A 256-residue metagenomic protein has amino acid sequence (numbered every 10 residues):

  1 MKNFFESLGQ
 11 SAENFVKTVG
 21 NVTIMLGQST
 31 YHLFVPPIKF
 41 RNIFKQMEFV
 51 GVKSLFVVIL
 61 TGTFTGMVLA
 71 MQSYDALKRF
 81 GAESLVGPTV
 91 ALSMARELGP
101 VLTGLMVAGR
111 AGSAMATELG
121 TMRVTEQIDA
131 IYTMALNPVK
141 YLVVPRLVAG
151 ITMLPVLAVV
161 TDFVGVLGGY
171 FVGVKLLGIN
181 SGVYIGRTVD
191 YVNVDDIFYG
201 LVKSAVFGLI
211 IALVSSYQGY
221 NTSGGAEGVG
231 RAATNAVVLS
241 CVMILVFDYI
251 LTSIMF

Functional and structural regions predicted by a protein language model:
M1-R41, G219, S223: Short, membrane-interfacial amphipathic segments enriched in basic
V35-I59: Membrane-interface helix starts
V50-L102, M106: Active-site cofactor/substrate anionic-group-binding motifs, chiefly glycine- and Lys/Arg-rich phosphate-binding loops
G51, L55, I59, L98 (+4 more regions): Selective transmembrane-helix segments that form parts of the transport pathway or gating/packing helices in multipass
T61-F64, V144-G173, V206, V214 (+2 more regions): Hydrophobic alpha-helical transmembrane segments that constitute the membrane-spanning cores of multi-pass membrane
Q72-A95, F163-A205, L209, L213-A232 (+1 more regions): Membrane-interfacial helix-loop-helix connectors in multipass membrane proteins
V86-D129, V214: Hydrophobic alpha-helical transmembrane segments of multi-pass membrane transport proteins
L119-V144, A226-V229: Short cytoplasmic-facing helical segments at TM-TM junctions of multi-pass membrane proteins
